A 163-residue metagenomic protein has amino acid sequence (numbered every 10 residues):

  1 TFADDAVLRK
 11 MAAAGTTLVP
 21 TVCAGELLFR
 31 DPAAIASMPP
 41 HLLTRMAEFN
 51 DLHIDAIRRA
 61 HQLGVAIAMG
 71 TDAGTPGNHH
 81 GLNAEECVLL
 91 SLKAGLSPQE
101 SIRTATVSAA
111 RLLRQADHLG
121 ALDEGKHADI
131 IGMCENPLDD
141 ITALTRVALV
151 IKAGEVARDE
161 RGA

Functional and structural regions predicted by a protein language model:
T1-I54, A68, A73-T75, K93-A94 (+2 more regions): Active-site core of metal-dependent hydrolases
A6, G81-E85, T145: Generic recognition of short, well-ordered alpha-helical segments
A13, A84-V88, A148-L149: Short, solvent-exposed amphipathic alpha-helical segments in soluble enzyme and RNA/protein-processing domains
A13-A14, L63-G64, L144-V147: Structured helix-beta-strand junction loops
S37-H41, N50-N136: His/Asp/Glu-enriched, well-ordered alpha-helical/loop segment that forms or immediately abuts the divalent-metal
A105-V107, E124-A163: C-terminal cap of metal-dependent C-N hydrolases
